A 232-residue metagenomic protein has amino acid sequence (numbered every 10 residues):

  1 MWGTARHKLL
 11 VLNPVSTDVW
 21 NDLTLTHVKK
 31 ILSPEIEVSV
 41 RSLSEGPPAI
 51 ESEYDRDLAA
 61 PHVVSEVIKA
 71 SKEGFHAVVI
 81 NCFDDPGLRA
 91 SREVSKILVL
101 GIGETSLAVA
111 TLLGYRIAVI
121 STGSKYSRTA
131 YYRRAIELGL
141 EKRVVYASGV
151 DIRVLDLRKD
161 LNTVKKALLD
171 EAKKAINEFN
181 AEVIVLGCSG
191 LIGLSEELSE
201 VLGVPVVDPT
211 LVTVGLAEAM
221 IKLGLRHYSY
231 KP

Functional and structural regions predicted by a protein language model:
W2-N21, I117-S121: Short beta-strand segments enriched in small/hydrophobic residues
V19, T111-G149, A219-P232: Short, glycine-/small-residue-rich phosphate/pyrophosphate-handling segment
R41-P61, L155-L161: N-terminal beta-loop-helix "entrance" segment that forms/cooperates in small-molecule cofactor or anionic ligand
E53-E73, T163-E171: Glycine-rich, highly charged phosphate/nucleotide-binding loops
A60-A90, V94, C188-I192: Beta-alpha junction/loop-to-helix N-cap segments that form part of ligand/metal-binding clefts
I80, D84-G87, L169-V201, T213-V214: Hydrophobic alpha-helical
R92-L113, L198-V214: Short, acidic/small-residue loops that bind anionic groups at enzyme active sites
G123-Y126, Y132-G187: Active-site rim beta-loop-alpha module in soluble metabolic enzymes
